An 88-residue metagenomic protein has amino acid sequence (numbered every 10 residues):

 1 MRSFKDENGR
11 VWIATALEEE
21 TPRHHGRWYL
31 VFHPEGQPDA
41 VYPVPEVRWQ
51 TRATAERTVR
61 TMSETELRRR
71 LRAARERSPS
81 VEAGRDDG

Functional and structural regions predicted by a protein language model:
M1-A16: Negatively charged, low-complexity tracts enriched in Asp/Glu with abundant Ser/Thr
T15, E20, P79-A83: Alpha-helical transmembrane segments and their juxtamembrane interfaces
L17-A40: Short, surface-exposed, low-complexity cationic segments
P38-G88: Acidic, low-complexity intrinsically disordered segments
